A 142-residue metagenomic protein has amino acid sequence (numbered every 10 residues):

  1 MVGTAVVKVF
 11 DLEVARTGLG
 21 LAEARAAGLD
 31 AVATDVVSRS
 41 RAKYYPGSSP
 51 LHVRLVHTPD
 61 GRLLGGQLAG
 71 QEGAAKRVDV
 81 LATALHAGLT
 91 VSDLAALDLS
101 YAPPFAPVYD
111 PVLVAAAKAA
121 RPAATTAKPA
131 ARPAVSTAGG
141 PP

Functional and structural regions predicted by a protein language model:
M1, A134, A138-G139: Rossmann-like dinucleotide/flavin-binding elements
M1-L21: Active-site lid/adjacent beta-loop-alpha segment flanking the redox-cofactor pocket in flavoenzymes
D11-T17, A26-P129, P133: Flexible, glycine-rich terminal cap/loop adjacent to redox cofactors in electron-transfer oxidoreductases
A24, P142: Glycine-rich adenosine-cofactor-binding loop
